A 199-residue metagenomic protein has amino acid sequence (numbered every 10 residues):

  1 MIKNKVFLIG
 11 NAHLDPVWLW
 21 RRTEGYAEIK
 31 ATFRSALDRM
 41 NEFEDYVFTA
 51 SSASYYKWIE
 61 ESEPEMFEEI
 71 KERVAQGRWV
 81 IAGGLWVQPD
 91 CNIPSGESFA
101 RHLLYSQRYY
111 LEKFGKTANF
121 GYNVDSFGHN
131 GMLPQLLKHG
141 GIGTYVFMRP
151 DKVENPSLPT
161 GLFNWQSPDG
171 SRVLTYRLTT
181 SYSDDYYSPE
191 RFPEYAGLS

Functional and structural regions predicted by a protein language model:
M1-S199: Catalytic-domain carbohydrate-binding cleft regions of carbohydrate-active enzymes
